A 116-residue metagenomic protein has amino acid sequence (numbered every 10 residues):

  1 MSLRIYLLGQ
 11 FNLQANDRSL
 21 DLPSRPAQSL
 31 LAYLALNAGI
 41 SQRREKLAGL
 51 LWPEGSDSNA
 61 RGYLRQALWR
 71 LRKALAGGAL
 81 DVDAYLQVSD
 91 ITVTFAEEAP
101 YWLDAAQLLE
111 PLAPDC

Functional and structural regions predicted by a protein language model:
M1-C116: Intrinsically disordered, low-complexity protein-interaction/activation regions
